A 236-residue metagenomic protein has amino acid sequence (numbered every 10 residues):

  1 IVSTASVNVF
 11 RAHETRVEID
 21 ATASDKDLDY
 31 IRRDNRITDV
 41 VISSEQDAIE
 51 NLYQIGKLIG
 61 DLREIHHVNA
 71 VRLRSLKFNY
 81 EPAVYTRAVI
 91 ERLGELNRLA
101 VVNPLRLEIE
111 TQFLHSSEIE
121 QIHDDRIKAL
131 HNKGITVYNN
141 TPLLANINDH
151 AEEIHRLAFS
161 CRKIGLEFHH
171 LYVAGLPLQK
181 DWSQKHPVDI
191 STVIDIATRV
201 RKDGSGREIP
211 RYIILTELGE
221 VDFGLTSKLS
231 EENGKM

Functional and structural regions predicted by a protein language model:
I1-I19: N-terminal [4Fe-4S]-dependent radical SAM core
F10-A12, V102-P104, R207: A generic structural signal for short, non-catalytic loop/turn and secondary-structure boundary residues
R16, E108, R211: A residue-level signal for beta-strand positions that form part of recognition/binding surfaces within mature
R16-E18, V41-S44: Short glycine-rich or small-residue beta-strand-to-loop segments that form or flank ligand, phosphate, metal/Fe-S
E18-D20, Q112, L215: Residues in well-ordered beta-strands of folded domains
T22-S24: Generic low-complexity, intrinsically disordered segments
D27-D39, E45-D203: Conserved AdoMet/S-adenosylmethionine-binding subsite of the radical SAM
D189-M236: C-terminal accessory extensions appended to soluble enzyme cores
